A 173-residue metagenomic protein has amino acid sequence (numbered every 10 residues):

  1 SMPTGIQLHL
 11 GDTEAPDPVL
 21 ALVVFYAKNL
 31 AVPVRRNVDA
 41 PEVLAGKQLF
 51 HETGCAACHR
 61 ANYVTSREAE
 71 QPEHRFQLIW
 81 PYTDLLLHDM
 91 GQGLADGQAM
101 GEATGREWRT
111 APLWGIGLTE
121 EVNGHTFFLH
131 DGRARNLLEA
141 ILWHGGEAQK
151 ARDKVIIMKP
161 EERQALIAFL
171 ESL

Functional and structural regions predicted by a protein language model:
S1-L173: Periplasmic c-type cytochrome electron-transfer domains
